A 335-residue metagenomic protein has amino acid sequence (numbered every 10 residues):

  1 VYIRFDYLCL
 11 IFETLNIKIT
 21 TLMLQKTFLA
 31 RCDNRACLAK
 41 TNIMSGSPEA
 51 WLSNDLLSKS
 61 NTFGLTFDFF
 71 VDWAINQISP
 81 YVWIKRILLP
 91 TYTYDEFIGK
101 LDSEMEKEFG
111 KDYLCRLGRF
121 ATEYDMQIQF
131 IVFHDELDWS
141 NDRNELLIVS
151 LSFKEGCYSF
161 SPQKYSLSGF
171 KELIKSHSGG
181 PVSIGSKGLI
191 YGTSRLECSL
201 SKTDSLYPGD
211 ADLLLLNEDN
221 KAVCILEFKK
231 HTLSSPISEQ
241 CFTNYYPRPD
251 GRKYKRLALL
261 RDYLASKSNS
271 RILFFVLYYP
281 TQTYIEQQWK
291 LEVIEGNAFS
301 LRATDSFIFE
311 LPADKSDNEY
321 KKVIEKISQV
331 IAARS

Functional and structural regions predicted by a protein language model:
V1-T21: N-terminal amphipathic/basic-hydrophobic helices that include classical n-h-c signal peptides and signal-anchor
I19-N76, F120-M126, F133-G209, V330-S335: Acidic-basic catalytic patches of nuclease active cores, encompassing PD-(D/E)XK and other metal-cofactor nuclease
L52-S58, T62-E108, Y113, A211-L215 (+1 more regions): Conserved catalytic cores of phosphodiester-cleaving nucleases, focusing on short active-site segments
T62, I75-S79, F109-Q129, F153-F160 (+3 more regions): Structural alpha-beta junctions
D102-L117, Y246-L257, S316-I324: Well-ordered, non-membrane alpha-helical segments in soluble/globular domains
F109-D112, G185-L206, S234-Q282: Acidic, metal/cofactor-coordinating or nucleic-acid-engaging core segments within structured domains
R116-L146, K255-I294: Nucleic-acid nuclease catalytic cores
R143-G169, E286-S335: Active-site or metal-binding loop neighborhoods of secreted/extracellular toxin and effector enzymes
